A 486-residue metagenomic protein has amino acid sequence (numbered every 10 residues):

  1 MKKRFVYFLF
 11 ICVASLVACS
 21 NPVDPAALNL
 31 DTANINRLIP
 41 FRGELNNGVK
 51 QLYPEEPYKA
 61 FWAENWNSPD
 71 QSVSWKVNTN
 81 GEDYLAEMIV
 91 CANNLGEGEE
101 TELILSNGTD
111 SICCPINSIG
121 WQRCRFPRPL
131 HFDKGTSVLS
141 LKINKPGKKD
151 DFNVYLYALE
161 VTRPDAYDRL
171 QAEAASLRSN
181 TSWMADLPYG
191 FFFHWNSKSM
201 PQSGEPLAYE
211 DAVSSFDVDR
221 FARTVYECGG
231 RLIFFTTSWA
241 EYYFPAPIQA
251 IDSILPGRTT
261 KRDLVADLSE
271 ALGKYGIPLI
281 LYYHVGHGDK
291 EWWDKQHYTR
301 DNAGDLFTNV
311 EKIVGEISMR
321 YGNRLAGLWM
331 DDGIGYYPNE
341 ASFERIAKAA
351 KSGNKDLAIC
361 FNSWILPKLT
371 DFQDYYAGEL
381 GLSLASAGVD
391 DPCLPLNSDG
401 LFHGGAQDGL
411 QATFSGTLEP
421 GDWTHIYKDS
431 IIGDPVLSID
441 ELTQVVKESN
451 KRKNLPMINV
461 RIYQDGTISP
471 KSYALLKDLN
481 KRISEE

Functional and structural regions predicted by a protein language model:
M1-A26: Bacterial Sec-dependent N-terminal signal peptides
A27-E486: Mature catalytic domains of secreted/periplasmic carbohydrate-active enzymes
